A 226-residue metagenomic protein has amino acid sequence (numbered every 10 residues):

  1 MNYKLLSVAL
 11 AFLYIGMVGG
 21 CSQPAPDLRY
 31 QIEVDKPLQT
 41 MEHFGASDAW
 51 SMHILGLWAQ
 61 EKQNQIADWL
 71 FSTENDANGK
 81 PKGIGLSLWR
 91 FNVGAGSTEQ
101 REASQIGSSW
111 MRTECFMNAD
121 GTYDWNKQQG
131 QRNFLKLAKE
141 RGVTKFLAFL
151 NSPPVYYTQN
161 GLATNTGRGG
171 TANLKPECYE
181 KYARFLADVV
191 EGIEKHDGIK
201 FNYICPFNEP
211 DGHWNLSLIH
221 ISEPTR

Functional and structural regions predicted by a protein language model:
M1-S7: Bacterial N-terminal signal peptides that target proteins for export
V8-G16: Bacterial N-terminal signal peptides
M17-G20, E223: Intrinsic disorder/low-complexity segments, especially N-terminal tails and targeting/processing regions
C21-P206, G212: Non-catalytic accessory regions flanking glycosidase/transglycosidase catalytic cores in CAZymes
N215-S217: Substrate-binding surface in catalytic domains of secreted glycosidases
I219-R226: Residue-level detector of conserved catalytic or cofactor/ligand-binding positions in enzyme active sites
